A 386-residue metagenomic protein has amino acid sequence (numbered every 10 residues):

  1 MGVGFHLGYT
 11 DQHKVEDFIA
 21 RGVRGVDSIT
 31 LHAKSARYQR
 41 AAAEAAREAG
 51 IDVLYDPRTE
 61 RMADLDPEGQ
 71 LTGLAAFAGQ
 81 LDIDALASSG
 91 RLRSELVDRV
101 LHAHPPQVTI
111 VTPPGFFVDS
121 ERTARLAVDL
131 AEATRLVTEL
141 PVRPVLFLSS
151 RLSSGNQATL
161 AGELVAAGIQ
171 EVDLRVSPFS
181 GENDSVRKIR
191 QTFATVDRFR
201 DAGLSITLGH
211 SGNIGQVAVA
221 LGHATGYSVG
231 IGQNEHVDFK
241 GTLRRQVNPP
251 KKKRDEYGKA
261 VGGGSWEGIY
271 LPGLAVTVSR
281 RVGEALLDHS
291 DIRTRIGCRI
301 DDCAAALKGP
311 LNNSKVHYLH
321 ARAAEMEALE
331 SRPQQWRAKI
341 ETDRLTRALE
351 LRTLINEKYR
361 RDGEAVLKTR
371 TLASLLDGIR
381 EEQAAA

Functional and structural regions predicted by a protein language model:
M1-E163, Q170-E182, Y359-R361: Active-site beta->alpha loop and helix N-cap motifs at the rims of alpha/beta catalytic domains
I29-R37, I110-V111, G115, N213-I214 (+1 more regions): Glycine-rich phosphate-binding active-site loops on the catalytic face of alpha/beta enzymes
D52, I110, S205-T207, T225-G226: Beta-sheet entry/capping signal
Q157-T192, H236-K252: Glycine/Thr-rich beta-alpha phosphate-binding loop at enzyme active sites
E171-L221: Loop-centered beta-sheet repeat module
R190-L204, V217, A224, V229 (+3 more regions): Substrate-binding surface in catalytic domains of secreted glycosidases
N234-H317: C-terminal structured domains
R293-A386: C-terminal extensions of enzymes
